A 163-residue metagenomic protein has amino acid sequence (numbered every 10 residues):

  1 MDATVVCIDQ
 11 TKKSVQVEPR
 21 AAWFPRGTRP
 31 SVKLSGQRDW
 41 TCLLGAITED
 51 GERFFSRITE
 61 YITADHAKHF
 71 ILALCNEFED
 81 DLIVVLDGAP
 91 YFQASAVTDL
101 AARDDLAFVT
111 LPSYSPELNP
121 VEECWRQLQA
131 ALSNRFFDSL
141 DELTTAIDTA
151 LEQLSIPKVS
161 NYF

Functional and structural regions predicted by a protein language model:
M1-L72: Extended, low-complexity cationic-aromatic segments
D2, D81, D105-F108: A generic structural signal for alpha->beta connector loops
D2-V5, V121-F163: C-terminal anion-handling pockets and recognition modules
D9, D80-Q93, N119: Acidic/histidine-rich, metal-coordinating catalytic segments
R29-G36, D104-E123: RNase H-like polynucleotidyl transferase catalytic core
Y61, L72-F78, T144, D148: Structured catalytic cores of enzymes that bind and process phosphorylated ligands/cofactors
N76, V84, A89, D99 (+1 more regions): Single, function-defining residue in the core of a domain
A96-D105: Catalytic-core regions built around general acid/base machinery
